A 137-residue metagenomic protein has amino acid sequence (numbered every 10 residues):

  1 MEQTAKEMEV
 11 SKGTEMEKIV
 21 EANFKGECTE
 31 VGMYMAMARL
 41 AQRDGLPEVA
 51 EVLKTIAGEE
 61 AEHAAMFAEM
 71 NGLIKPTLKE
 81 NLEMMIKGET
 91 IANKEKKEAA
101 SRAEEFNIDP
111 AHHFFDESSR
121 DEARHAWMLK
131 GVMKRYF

Functional and structural regions predicted by a protein language model:
E2-F137: Non-heme di-metal
